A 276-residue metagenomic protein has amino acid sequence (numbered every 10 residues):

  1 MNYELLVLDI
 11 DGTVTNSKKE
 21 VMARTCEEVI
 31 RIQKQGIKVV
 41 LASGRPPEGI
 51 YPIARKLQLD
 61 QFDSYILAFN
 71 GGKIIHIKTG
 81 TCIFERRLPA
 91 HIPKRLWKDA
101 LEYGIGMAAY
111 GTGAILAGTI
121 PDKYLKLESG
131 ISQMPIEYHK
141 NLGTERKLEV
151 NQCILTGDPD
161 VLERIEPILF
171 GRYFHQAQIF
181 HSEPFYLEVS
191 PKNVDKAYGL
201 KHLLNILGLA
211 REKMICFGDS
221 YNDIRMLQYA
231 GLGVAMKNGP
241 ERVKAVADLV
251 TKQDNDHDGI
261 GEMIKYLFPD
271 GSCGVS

Functional and structural regions predicted by a protein language model:
M1-L5, M22, E188-S276: Mg2+-dependent phosphoryl-transfer enzymes with acidic/Ser/Thr/Gly-rich catalytic loops
N2-K18: Asp-based phosphoryl-transfer active-site loop
A23-K123: Active-site phosphate-binding/coordination module
I32, S43, N70, C153 (+3 more regions): Residue-level signal for inorganic ion chemistry
G36-V40, F62-S64, Q152, E212-K213 (+1 more regions): Short active-site oxyanion
V40, L67, A108, F180 (+2 more regions): Structural detector of well-ordered beta-strand residues that form the stable sheet scaffold of enzyme domains
L57, F62, N70, Y173-H175 (+2 more regions): Short, structured coil segments at secondary-structure junctions
D99, Y103-F217, D223: Conserved acidic, metal-coordinating active-site core of Asp-based, Mg2+-dependent phosphoryl-transfer enzymes
